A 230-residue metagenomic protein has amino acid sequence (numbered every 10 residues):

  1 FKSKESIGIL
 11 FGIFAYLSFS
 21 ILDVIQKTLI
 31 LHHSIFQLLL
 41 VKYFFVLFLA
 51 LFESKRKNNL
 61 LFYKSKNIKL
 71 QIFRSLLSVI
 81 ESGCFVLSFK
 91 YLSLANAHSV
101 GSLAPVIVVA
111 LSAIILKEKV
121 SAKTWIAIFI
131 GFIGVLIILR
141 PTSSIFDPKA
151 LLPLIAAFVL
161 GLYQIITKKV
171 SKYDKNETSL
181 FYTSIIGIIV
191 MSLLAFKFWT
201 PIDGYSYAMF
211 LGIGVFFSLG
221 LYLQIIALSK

Functional and structural regions predicted by a protein language model:
F1-Q37, I145-K169, M209-L219: Glycine-/small-residue-enriched transmembrane alpha-helix faces in small-molecule transporters and effluxers
I7-A15, S54, N59-C84, P148-A156 (+2 more regions): Loop-to-transmembrane-helix transition segments
L31-Q37, C84-G101, Y173-E177, Y222-K230: Structural motif at transmembrane-helix junctions in multi-pass transporters
H32-I80, V159-L162, Y182-K197: Transmembrane alpha-helices of multi-pass small-molecule transport proteins
F45-L49, V100-I114, F129, I185-V190: Alpha-helical transmembrane segments of compact multi-pass small-molecule transporters, enriched in specific families
A50-F62, V106-V120, G161-D174, L221-K230: C-terminal ends of transmembrane helices
F85-L87, A104-I126, F198: C-terminal transmembrane-helix exit sites in multi-pass transporters
K123-L139: Hydrophobic transmembrane alpha-helices of multi-pass small-molecule transport proteins
